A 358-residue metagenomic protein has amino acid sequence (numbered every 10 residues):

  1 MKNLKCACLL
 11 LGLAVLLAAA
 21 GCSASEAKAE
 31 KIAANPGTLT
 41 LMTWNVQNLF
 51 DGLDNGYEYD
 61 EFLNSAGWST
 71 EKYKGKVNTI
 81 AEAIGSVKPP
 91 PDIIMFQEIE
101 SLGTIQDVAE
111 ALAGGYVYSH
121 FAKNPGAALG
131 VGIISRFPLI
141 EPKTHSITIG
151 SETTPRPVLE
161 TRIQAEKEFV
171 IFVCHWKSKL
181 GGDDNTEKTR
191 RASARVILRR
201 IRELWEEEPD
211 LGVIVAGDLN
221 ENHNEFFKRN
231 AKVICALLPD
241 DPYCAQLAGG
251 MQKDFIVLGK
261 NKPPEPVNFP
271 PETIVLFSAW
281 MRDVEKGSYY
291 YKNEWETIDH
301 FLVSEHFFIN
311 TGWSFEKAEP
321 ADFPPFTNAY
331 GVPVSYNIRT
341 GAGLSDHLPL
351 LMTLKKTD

Functional and structural regions predicted by a protein language model:
M1-L9: Bacterial N-terminal signal peptides that target proteins for export
C8-A19: Bacterial N-terminal signal peptides
G21-A111, K123-G126, N337, A342 (+1 more regions): N-terminal, active-site-proximal structural segment of metallo-dependent hydrolase catalytic domains
G21-K31, E203-I214, E221-D358: Metal-dependent phosphoester-hydrolase catalytic domains
L41-V46, I80-I105, I171, I197-R229 (+3 more regions): Active-site beta-strand/loop signature of hydrolases that rely on acidic residues for catalysis
V46, I93, I99-K177: Structured beta-strand-rich core segments of catalytic domains in phosphoester-bond hydrolases
G52-G56, Q106-E110, T144-S146, F172 (+3 more regions): Short, solvent-exposed loop/turn and secondary-structure capping segments
N55-Y57, Q164-F172, W176-R195, R199 (+1 more regions): Metal-dependent phosphoester/phosphodiester hydrolase catalytic core
